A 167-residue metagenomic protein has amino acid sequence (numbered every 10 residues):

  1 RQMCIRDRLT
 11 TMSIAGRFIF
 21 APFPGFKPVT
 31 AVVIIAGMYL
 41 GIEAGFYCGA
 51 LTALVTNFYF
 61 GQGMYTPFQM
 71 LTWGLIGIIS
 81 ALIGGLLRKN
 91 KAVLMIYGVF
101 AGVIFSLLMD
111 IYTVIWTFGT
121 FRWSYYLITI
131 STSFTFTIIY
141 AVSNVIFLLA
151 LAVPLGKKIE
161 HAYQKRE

Functional and structural regions predicted by a protein language model:
R1-I5: Short, small-residue-biased leader/transition segments that mark boundaries at the very start of proteins
R6-S13: Alpha-helical transmembrane segments
D7, A31, I35, F46 (+8 more regions): Residue-level signature of the transmembrane alpha-helical core of multi-pass small-molecule transporters
I14-F18, F46-G49, N57, G77 (+5 more regions): Transmembrane alpha-helical segments of multi-pass membrane transport proteins and ion-pumping complexes
I14-V29, A50-G84: Interfacial aromatic-anchored transmembrane helix boundaries in multi-pass membrane proteins
A36-A44, V55-F60: Interfacial segments of multi-pass membrane proteins
I42-Y47, L86-A92: Membrane-helix interface segments
T66-P67, R88-E167: Membrane-embedded alpha-helical hairpins and interfacial helices in multi-pass inner-membrane proteins
